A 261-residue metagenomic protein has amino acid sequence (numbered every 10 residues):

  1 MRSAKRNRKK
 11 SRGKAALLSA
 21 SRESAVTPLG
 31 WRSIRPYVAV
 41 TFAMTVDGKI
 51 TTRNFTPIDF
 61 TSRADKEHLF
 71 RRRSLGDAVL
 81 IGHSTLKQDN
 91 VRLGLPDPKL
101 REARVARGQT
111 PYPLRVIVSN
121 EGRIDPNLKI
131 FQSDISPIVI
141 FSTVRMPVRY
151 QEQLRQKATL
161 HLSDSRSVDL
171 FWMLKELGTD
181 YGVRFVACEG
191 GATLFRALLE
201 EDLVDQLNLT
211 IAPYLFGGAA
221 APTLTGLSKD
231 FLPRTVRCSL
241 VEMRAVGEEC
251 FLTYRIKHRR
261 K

Functional and structural regions predicted by a protein language model:
R2-K261: Enzymes that bind and transform nitrogen-containing heteroaromatic metabolites
